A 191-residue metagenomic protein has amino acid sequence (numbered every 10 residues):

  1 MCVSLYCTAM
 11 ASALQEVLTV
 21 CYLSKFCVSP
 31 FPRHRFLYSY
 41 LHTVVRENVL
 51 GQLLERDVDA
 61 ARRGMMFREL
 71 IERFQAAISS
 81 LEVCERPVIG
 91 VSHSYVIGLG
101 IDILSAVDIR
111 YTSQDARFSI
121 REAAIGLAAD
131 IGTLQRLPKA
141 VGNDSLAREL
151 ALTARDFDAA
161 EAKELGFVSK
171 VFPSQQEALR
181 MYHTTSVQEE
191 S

Functional and structural regions predicted by a protein language model:
M1, P32-H34, V45, I109 (+1 more regions): Short, intrinsically disordered low-complexity segments
M1-C2, S191: Accessible peptide chain termini
T8-C21, K25-C27, R33-A76, V96 (+1 more regions): Glycine- (often His-adjacent) and acidic-residue-rich active-site loop that binds/positions the CoA thioester
S79-S191: Crotonase-fold acyl-CoA enzyme core
